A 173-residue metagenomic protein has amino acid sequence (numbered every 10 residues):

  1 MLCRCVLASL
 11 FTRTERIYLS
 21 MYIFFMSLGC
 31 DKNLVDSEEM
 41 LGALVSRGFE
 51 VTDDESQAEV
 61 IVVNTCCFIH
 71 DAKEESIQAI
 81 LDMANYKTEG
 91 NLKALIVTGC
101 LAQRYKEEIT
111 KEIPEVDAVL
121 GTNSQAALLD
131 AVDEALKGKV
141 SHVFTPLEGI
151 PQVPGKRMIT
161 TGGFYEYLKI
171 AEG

Functional and structural regions predicted by a protein language model:
C3-C5: Cysteine-centered motifs
A8, T12-T14: Ala/Thr-enriched low-complexity intrinsically disordered regions
Y18-G173: Proteins enriched for Cys/Gly/acidic motifs involved in redox and nucleic-acid/cofactor modification
